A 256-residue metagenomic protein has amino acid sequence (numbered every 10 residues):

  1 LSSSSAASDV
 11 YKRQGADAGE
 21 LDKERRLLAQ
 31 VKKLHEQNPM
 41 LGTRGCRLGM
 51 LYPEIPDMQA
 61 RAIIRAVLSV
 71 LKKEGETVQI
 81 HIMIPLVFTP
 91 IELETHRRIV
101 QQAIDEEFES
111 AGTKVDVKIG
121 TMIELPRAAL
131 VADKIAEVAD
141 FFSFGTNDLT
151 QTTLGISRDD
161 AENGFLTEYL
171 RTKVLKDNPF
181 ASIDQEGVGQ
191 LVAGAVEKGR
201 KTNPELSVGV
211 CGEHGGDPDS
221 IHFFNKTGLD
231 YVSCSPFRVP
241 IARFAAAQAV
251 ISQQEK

Functional and structural regions predicted by a protein language model:
L1-A7, Y11: Single conserved hydrophobic/aromatic residue that forms the stacking wall/gate of nucleotide- or nucleobase-binding
E36-Y52, G75-I80, I84, L166-F180 (+1 more regions): Gly-rich Lys/Arg/Thr-decorated short loops/hinges at beta-loop-alpha junctions or inter-strand turns that position
I63, I82, E124, I135 (+3 more regions): Conserved, mostly hydrophobic/aromatic
I80-I84, I119-I123, F142-G145, L206-G212 (+1 more regions): Hydrophobic faces of well-ordered beta-strands that scaffold small-molecule active sites in alpha/beta enzyme cores
H96, E107-V117, R158-G216: Generic long, charged, amphipathic alpha-helical segments
R127-E137, G215-G228: Catalytic cores of alpha/beta
F141-G155, K226-A246: Glycine-rich phosphate-binding active-site loops on the catalytic face of alpha/beta enzymes
L154-L166, F237-K256: C-terminal helical cap(s) of enzyme catalytic domains, especially alpha/beta-barrels
